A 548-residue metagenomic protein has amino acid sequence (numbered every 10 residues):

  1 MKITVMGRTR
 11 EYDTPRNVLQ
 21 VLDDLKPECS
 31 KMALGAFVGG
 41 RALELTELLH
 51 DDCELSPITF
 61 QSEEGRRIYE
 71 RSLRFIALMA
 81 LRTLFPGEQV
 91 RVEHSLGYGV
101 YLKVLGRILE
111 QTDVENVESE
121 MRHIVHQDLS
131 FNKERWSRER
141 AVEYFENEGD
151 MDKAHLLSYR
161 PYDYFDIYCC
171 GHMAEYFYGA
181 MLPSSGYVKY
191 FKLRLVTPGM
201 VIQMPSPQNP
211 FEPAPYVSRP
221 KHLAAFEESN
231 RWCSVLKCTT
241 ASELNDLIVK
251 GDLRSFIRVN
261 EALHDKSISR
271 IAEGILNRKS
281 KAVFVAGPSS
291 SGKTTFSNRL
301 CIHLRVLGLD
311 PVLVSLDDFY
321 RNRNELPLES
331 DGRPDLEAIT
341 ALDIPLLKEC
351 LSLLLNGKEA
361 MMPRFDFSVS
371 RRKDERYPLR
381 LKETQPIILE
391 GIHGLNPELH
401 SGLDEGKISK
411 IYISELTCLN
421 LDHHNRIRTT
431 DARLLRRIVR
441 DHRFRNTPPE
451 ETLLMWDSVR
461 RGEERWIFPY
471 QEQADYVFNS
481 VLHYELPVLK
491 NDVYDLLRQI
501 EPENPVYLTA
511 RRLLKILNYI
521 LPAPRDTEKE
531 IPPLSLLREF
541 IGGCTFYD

Functional and structural regions predicted by a protein language model:
M1-R74, L78-L96, R107, S119-E120: Ubiquitin-like/PB1-type beta-grasp interaction modules and other compact soluble beta-rich domains
E47-I68, Q89-G97, Y101-K266, I271 (+1 more regions): Auxiliary tRNA-acceptor-end handling modules of aminoacyl-tRNA synthetases
V283-V285: Hydrophobic anchor at the beta1->P-loop junction of P-loop NTPases
K293: Conserved lysine of the Walker
F296, L300: Hydrophobic positions on the alpha1 helix immediately C-terminal to the Walker A/P-loop
V312-V314, R321, E325-S368: Conserved nucleotide-sensing/catalytic segment adjacent to the nucleotide-binding pocket in NTP-handling enzymes
L347-G406, W456-Y470: Glycine-rich phosphate-binding loop used to anchor ATP phosphates in small-molecule kinases, encompassing both
H400-D548: Conserved NTP phosphate-binding and transfer environment spanning the P-loop NTPase/kinase superfamily
